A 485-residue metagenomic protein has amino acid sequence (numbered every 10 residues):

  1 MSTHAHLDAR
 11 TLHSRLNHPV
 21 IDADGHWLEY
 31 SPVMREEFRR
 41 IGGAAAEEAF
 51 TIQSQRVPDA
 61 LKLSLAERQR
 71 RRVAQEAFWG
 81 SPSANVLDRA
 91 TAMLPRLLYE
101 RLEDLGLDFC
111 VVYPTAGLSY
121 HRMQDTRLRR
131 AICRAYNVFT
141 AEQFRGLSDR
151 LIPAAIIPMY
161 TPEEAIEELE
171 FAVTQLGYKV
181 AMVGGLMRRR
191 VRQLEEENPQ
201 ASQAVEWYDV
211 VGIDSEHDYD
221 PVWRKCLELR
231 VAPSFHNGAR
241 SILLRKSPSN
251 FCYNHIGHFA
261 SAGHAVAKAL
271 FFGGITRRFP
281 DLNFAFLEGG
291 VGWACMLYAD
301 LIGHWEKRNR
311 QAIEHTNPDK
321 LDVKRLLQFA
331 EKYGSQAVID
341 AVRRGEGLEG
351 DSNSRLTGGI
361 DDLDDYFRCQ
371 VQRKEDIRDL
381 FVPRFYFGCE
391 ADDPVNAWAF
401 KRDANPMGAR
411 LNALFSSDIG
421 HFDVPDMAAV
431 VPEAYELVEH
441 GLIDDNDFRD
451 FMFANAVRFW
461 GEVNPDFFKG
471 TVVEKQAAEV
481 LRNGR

Functional and structural regions predicted by a protein language model:
S2-P19, H26-F109, V138-G146, E167-F171 (+6 more regions): Mid-to-C-terminal alpha-helical segments outside catalytic/metal-binding sites
T3, F144-I152, I157, L169 (+2 more regions): Catalytic pocket-lining loop regions of alpha/beta-barrel enzymes, especially the amidohydrolase/enolase/GH5 lineages
P19-I21, P233, A413-F415: Residue-level marker for buried hydrophobic side chains located in beta-strands that build the well-ordered beta-sheet
V20, P82-A90, E100-Q124, R150-I156 (+1 more regions): Divalent metal-dependent hydrolysis catalytic cores, especially in the metallo-beta-lactamase
V73-L87, G117-M123, Q203-A204, F251-I256: Short glycine/proline-rich turn/loop motifs
A90-L94, I132-Y136, E164, D214 (+2 more regions): Soluble or luminal CAZymes and related metallo-dependent hydrolases
D104-G106, T115-R145, P162-V173, Q193 (+1 more regions): Active-site loop-helix segments enriched in His/Asp/Glu that coordinate and activate a nucleophilic water at divalent
T115-A116, N237-I242, G420-F422: Short glycine-enriched loops at secondary-structure junctions
